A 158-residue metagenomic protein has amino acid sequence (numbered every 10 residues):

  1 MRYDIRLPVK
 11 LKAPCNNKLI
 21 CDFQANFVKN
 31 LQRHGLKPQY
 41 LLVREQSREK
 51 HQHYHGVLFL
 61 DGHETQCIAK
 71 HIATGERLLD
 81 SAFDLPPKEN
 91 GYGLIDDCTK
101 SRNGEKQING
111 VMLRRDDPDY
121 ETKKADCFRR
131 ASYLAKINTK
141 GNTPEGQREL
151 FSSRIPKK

Functional and structural regions predicted by a protein language model:
M1-Q46: Signature for HUH/AEP ssDNA processing cores
I5-P8, K37-P38, H55, L60 (+1 more regions): Generic alpha-helix detector with strongest preference for long hydrophobic helices that associate with membranes
A13-C15, Q52, Q66: Short acidic, gly/pro-rich beta-turn/loop elements at beta-sheet edges and active-site/ligand-binding grooves
L19-F23, L58-L60, T74-E76: Generic alpha-helical propensity signal that fires on short helical segments and nearby coil/disordered stretches
L41-E64: Histidine-centered divalent-metal-coordination microenvironment in nucleic-acid enzymes
G62-K158: Catalytic "initiation/cleavage/transfer" segments centered on a nucleophilic residue and adjacent nucleic-acid-engaging
